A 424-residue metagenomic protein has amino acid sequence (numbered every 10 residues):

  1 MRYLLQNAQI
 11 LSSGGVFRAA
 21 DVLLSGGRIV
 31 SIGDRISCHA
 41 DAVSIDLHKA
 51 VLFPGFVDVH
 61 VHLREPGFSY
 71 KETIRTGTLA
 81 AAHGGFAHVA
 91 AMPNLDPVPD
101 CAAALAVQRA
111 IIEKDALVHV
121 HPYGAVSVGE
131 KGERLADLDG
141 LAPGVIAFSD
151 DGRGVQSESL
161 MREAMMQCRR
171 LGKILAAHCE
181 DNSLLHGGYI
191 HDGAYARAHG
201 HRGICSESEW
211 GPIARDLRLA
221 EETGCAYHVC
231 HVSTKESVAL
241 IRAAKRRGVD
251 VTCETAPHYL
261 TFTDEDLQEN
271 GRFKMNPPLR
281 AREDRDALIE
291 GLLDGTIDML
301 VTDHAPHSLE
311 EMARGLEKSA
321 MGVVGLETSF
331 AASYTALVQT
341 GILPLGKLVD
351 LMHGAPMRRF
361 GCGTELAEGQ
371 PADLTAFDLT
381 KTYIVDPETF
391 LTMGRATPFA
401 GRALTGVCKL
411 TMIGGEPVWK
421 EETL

Functional and structural regions predicted by a protein language model:
M1-H39: N-terminal metal-binding scaffold of metallo-dependent hydrolase/deaminase domains
A8, G315-K318, E368-L424: C-terminal cap of metal-dependent C-N hydrolases
A8, V22, G27, K49 (+16 more regions): Divalent metal-coordination and catalytic microenvironments
S37-L52: Active-site metal-binding motif and surrounding structural segment of the metallo-beta-lactamase
A50-D115: Metal-associated gating/positioning segment near the N- to mid-region
A110-V126: A glycine-rich helix N-cap at a beta->alpha junction
R134-L300: Histidine/acidic residue-rich metal-binding segments in metalloenzymes
A198-A226, L293, M299-L300, A305-F377: His/Asp/Glu-enriched, well-ordered alpha-helical/loop segment that forms or immediately abuts the divalent-metal
